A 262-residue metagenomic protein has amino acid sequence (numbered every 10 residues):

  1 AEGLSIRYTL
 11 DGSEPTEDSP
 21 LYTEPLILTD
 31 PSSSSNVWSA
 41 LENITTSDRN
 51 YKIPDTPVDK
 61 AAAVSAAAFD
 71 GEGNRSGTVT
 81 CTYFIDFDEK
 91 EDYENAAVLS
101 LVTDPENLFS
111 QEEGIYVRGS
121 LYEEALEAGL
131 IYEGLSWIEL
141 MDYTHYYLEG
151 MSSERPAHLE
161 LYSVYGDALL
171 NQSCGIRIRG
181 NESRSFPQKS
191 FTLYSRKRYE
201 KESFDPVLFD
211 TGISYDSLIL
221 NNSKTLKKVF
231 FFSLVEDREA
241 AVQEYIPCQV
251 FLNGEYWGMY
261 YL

Functional and structural regions predicted by a protein language model:
A1-P156, L161-S173, K197-R198: Short, compositionally stereotyped local motifs that mark structural "simplifiers"
L101, L126-L262: Conserved ATP-binding subdomain of kinase catalytic cores across diverse folds
